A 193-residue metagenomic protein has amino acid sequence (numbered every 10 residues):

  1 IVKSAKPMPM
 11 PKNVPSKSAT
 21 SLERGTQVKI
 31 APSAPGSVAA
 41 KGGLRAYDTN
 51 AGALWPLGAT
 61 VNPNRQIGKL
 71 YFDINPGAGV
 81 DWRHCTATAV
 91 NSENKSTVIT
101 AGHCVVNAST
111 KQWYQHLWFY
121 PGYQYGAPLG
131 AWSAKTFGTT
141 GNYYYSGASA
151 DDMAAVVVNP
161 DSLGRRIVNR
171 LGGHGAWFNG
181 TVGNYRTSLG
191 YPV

Functional and structural regions predicted by a protein language model:
I1-N91: Protease-domain processing segments flanking chymotrypsin-fold serine proteases, especially trypsin-like
T49-G79, R83, V90-N91, Q112 (+1 more regions): Conserved catalytic-core segment of clan PA serine endopeptidases
F72-I74, C104, P192: Short beta-strand segments enriched in hydrophobic/aromatic residues within well-folded beta-rich domains
G77, V105-A108: Short glycine/acidic-enriched loop and turn motifs that connect beta-strands
C85, H103-C104: Histidine-centered active-site/metal-ligand motif
N94-K95: Subtilisin-like serine protease catalytic core
T100: Cytochrome P450 catalytic-core helices
V157-S162, L171-V193: Short glycine/Trp-rich loop-beta-loop segment that forms part of the substrate-binding cleft
